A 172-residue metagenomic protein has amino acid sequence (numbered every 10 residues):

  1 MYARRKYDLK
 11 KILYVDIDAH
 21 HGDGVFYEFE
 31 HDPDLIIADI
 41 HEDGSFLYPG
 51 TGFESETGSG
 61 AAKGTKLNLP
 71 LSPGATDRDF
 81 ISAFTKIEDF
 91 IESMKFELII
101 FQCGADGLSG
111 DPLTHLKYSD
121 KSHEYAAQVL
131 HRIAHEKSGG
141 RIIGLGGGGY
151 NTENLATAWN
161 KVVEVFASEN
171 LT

Functional and structural regions predicted by a protein language model:
M1-E136, V163-A167: Conserved alpha-helical scaffold segments that buttress catalytic/binding sites
G144: Rossmann-like dinucleotide/flavin-binding elements
Y150-T172: C-terminal active-site-proximal or functional interface alpha/beta core segments in diverse enzymes
